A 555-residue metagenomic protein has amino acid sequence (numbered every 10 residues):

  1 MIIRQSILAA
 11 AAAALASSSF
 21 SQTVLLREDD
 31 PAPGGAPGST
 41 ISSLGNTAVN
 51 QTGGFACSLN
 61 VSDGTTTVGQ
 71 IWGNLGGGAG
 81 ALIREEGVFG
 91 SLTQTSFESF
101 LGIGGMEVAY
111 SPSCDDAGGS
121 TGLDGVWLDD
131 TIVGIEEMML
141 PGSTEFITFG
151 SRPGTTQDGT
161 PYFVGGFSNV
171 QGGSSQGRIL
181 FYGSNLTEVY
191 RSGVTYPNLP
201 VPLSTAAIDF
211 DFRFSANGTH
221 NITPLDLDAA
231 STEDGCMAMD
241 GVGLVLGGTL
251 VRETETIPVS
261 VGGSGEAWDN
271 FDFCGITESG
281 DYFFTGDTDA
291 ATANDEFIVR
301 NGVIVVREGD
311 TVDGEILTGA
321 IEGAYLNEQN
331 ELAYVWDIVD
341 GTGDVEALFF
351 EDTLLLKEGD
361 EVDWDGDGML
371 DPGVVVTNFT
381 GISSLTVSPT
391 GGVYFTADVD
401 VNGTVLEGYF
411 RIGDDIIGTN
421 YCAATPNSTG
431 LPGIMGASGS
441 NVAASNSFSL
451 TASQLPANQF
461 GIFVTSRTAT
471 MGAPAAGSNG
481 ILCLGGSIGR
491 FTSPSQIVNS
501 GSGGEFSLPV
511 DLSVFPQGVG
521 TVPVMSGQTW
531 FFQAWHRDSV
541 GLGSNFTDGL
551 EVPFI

Functional and structural regions predicted by a protein language model:
M1-S21: Sec-dependent, cleavable N-terminal signal peptides
Q5, A14-A16, L123, S204 (+7 more regions): Homeobox/homeodomain signature
L15, T67, T95, G105 (+4 more regions): Alpha-helical structural elements
F20-D415: Conserved "turn/edge" positions that cap or connect secondary-structure elements within repeat/scaffolded domains
D415-I555: Residue-level hotspots within well-ordered secondary structure
